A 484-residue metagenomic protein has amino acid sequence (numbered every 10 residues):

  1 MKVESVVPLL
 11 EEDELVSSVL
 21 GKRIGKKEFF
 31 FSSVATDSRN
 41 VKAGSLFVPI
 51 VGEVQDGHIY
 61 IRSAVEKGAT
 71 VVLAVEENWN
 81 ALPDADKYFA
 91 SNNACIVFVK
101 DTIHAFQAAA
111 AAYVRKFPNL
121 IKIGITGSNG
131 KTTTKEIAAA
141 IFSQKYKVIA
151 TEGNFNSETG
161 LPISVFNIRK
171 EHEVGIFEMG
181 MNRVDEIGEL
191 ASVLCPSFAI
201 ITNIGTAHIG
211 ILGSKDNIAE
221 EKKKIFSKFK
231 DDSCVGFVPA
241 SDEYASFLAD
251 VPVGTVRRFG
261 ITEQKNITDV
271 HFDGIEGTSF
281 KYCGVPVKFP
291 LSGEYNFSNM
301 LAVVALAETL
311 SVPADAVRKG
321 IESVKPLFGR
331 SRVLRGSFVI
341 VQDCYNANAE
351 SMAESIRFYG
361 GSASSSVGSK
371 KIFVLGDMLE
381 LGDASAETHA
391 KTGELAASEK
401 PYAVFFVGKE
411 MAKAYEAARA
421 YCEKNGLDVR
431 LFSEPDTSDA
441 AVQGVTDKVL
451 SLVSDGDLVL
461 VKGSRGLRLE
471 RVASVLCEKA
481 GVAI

Functional and structural regions predicted by a protein language model:
M1-R23, A43-L46, D56-I59, I211 (+3 more regions): ATP-dependent carboxylate-amine ligase
K2-G124, T133-T134, A138-A140, Q144 (+4 more regions): Short, basic phosphate-binding NTP loop
L9-L10, F98, H104-A240, Y244-P252 (+4 more regions): Phosphate-binding loop of NTP-binding sites
S45, A64, A109, I125 (+12 more regions): Residue-level signal for inorganic ion chemistry
T70-V71, E173, S197, Y402: Short acidic/polar active-site loop segments enriched in Thr and Asp
A74-E77, N203, A240, G408 (+1 more regions): Short secondary-structure boundary segments
N80-P83, Y88-A90, I200-V339, S364 (+4 more regions): Acidic, Mg2+-coordinating active-site environments of NTP-dependent enzymes
L120-T126, I200-G205, P239, P290 (+4 more regions): Short beta-strands and strand-loop turn motifs
